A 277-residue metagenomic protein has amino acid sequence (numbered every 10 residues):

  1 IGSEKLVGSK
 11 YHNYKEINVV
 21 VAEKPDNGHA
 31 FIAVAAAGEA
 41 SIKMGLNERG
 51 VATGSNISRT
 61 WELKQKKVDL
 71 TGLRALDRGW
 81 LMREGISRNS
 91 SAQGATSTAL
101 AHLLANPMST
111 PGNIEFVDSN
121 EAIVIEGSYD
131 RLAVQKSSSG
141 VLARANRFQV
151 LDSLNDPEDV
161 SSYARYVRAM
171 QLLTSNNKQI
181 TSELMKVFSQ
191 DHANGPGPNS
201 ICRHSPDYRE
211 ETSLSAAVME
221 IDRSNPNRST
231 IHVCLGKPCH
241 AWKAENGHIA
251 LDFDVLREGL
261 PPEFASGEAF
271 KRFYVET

Functional and structural regions predicted by a protein language model:
I1-D77, S109-P111: A contiguous strand-loop segment
E62, K66-K67, L76, W80 (+3 more regions): Generic alpha-helix detector with strongest preference for long hydrophobic helices that associate with membranes
T71-A75, G79-N89: Short histidine-centered catalytic/ligand-binding loop motif
R83-T277: C-terminus-biased signal that marks the final domain/tail of proteins
